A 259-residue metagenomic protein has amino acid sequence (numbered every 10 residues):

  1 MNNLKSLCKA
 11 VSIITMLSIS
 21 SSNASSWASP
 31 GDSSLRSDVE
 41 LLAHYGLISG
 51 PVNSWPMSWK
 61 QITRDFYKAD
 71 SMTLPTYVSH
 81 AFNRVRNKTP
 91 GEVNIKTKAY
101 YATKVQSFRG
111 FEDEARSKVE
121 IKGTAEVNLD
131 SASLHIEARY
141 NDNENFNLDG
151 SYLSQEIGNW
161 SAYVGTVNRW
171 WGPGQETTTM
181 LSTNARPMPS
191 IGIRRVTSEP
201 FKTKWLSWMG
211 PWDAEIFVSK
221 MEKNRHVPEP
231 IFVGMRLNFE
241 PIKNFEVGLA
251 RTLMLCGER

Functional and structural regions predicted by a protein language model:
A10-I19: Bacterial N-terminal signal peptides
A24-E112: N-terminal periplasmic/intermembrane-space "pro-region" immediately following the signal or transit peptide
P51-V52, S107-E114, E137-D142, T179-S182 (+1 more regions): Outer-membrane beta-barrel domain signature
P51-W55, R84-I95, N128-L134, N159 (+2 more regions): Short loop/turn motifs that connect adjacent beta-strands in outer-membrane beta-barrel proteins
I95-T103, I136-Y140, V164-N168, A214-K220 (+2 more regions): Transmembrane beta-barrel strands of outer-membrane/channel proteins
D113-I121, E144-S151, E156, N184-R194 (+1 more regions): Residues that define the transmembrane beta-barrel architecture of outer-membrane proteins
T124-N128, L153-E156, R194-V196, N238-E240: Transmembrane beta-barrel domains of outer membrane proteins
S190-R259: Signature for the C-terminal beta-barrel architecture of outer-membrane proteins
